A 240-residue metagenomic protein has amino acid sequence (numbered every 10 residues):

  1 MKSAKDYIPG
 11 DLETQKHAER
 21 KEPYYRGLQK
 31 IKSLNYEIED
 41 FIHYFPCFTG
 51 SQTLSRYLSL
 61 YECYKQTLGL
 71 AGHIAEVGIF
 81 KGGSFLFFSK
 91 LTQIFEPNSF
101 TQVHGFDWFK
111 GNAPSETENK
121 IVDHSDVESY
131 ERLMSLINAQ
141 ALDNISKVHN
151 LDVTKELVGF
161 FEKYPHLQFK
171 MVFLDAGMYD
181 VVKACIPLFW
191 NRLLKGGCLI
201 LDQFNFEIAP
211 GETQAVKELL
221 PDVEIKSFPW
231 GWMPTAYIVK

Functional and structural regions predicted by a protein language model:
M1-Y25: N-terminal auxiliary segments of SAM/dcSAM-dependent transferases
A4, I8, Y25-S51, L68-K240: S-adenosylmethionine/decaboxylated-SAM
T53, Y57-L60, F85: Short alpha-helical patches at coil-to-helix transitions and adjacent helical residues in well-structured domains
S59-G69: Conserved alpha-helix/loop element of class I SAM-dependent methyltransferases that forms part of the SAM/SAH-binding
